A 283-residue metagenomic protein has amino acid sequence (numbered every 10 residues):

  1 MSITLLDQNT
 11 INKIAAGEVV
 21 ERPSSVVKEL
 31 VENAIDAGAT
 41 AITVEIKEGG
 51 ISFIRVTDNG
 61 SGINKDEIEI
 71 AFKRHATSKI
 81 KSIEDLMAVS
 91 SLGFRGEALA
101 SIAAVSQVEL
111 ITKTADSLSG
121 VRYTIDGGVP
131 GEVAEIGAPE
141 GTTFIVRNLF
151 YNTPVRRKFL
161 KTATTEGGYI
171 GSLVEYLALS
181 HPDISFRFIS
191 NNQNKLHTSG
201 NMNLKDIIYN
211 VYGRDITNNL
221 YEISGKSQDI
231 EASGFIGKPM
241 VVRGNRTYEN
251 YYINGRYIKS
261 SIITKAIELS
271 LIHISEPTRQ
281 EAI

Functional and structural regions predicted by a protein language model:
M1-R279: N-terminal phosphate-binding caps/lids of nucleotide- and nucleic-acid-binding domains
